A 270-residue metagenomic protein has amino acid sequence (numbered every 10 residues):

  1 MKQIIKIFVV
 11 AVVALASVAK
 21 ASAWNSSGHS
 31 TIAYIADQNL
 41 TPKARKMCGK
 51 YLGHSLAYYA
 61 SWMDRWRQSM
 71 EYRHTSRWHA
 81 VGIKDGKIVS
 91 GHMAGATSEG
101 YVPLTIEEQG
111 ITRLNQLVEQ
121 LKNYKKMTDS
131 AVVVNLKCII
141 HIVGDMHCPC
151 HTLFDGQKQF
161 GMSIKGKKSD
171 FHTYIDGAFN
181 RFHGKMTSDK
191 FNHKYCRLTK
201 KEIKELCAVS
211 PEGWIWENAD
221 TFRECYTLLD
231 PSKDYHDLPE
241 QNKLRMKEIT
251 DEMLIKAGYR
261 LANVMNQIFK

Functional and structural regions predicted by a protein language model:
M1-S26: Bacterial Sec-dependent N-terminal signal peptides
S22-I142, P149-K270: N-terminal, motif-rich segments that launch catalysis or mediate targeting to/interaction with membranes, typified by
